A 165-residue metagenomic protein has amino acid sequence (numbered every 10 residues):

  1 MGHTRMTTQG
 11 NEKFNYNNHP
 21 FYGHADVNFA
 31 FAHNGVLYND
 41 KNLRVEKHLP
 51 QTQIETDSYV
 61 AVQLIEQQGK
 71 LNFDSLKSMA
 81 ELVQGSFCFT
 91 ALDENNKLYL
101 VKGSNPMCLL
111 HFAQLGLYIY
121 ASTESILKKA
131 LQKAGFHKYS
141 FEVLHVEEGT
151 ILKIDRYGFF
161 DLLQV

Functional and structural regions predicted by a protein language model:
M1-V165: Conserved short alpha-helical segments that host acidic/polar catalytic motifs at enzyme active sites
